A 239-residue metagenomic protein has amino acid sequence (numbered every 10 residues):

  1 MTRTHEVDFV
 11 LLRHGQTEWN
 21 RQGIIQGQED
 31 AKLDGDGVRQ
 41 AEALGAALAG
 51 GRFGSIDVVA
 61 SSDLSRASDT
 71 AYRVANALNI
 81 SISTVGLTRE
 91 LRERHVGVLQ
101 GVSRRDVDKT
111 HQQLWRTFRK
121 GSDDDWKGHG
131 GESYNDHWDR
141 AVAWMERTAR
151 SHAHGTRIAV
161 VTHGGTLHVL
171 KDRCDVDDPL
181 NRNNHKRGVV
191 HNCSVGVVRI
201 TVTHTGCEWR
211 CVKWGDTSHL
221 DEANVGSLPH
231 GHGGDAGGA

Functional and structural regions predicted by a protein language model:
M1-D8, I80, R94-D106, H154-T156 (+1 more regions): Acidic, low-complexity terminal tails and accessory targeting/binding regions of phosphate-metabolizing enzymes
R3-T4, L44-R116, R187-H191, G196: Phosphate-coordination/substrate-recognition cap region in phosphate-metabolizing enzymes
D8-L12, A60, G86, T156-T162: Beta-strand elements within well-structured catalytic alpha/beta cores of enzymes that handle phosphate/sulfate esters
G15, G164, T217: Active-site metal-binding loops of divalent metal-dependent hydrolases
Q16-V74, K127-V142: Loop-to-helix element that buttresses phosphate recognition and phosphoryl-transfer chemistry
G51-S55, T148-T156: Glycine-rich phosphate-binding loop signature in dinucleotide/nucleotide-binding domains
N76-A143, V212, V225-A239: Phosphate-handling substructures
G164-H168, S194: GST superfamily/GST-like fold recognition
